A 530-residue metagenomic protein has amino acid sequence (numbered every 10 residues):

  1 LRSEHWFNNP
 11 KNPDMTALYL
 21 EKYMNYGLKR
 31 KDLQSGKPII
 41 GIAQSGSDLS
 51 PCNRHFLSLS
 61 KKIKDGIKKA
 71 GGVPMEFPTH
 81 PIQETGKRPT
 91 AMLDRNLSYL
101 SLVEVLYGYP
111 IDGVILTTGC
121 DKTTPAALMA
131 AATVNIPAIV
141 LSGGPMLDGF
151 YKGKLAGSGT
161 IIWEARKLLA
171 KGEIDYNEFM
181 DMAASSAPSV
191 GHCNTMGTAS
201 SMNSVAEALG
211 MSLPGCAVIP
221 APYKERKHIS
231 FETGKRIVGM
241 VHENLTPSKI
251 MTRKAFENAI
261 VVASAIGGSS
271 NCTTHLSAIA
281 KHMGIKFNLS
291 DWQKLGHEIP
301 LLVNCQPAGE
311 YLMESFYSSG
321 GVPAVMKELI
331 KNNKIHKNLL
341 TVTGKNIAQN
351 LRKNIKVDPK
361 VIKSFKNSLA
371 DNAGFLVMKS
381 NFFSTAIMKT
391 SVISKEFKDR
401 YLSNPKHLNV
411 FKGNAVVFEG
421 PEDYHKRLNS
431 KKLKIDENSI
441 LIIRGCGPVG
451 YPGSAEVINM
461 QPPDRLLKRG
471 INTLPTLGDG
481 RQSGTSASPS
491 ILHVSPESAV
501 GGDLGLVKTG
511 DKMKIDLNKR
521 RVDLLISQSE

Functional and structural regions predicted by a protein language model:
L1-C52, K61-T79, T85, A91 (+4 more regions): Catalytic or ion-coupling anion/metal-binding cores of large enzyme and transporter domains
F56: Glycine-rich beta-alpha loop segments
E76-Y109: N-terminal small/polar loop signature for handling phosphorylated ligands or for N-terminal nucleophile
S101, V105-I111, I115, G505-G510: Extended, charge-rich low-complexity interaction segments
L106-A127, A138-S142: A short, small-residue-rich loop immediately preceding and capping a beta-strand
